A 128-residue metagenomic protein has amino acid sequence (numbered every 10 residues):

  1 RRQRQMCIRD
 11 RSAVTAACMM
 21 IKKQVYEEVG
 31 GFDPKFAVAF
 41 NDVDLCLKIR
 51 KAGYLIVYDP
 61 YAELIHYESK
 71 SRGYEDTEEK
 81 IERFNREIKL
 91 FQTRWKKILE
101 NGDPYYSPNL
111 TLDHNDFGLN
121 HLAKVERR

Functional and structural regions predicted by a protein language model:
R1-R2, A17: Alpha-helix capping and helix-coil boundary motifs
Q3-I8: Short, small-residue-biased leader/transition segments that mark boundaries at the very start of proteins
R9-R11, K80-I81: Short Gly/Pro-enriched turn/cap motifs at secondary-structure boundaries
S12-G30, P34-I65: A short, conserved alpha-helix in the catalytic core of glycosyltransferases
R50-R127: Active-site-adjacent helix/loop segment of glycosyltransferases that harbors family-specific signature motifs
